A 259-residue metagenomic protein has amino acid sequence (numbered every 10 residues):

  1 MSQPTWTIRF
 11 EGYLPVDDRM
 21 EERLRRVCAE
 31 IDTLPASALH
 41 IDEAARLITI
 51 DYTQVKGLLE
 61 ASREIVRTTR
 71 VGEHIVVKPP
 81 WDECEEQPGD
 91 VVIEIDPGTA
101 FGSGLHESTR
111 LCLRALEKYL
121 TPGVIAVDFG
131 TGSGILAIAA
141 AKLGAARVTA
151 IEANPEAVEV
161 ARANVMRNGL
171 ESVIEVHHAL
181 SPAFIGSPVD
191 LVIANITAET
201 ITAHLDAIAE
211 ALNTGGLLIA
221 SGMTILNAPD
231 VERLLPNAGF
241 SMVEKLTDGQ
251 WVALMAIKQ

Functional and structural regions predicted by a protein language model:
M1-E86: N-terminal auxiliary segments of SAM/dcSAM-dependent transferases
I93-E94, V127: Conserved beta-strand elements of the Class I
T99, S103-P188: Conserved SAM/SAH cofactor-binding pocket of Class I
E156-V160, T200, N227: Conserved short alpha-helix immediately C-terminal to the canonical SAM/SAH-binding motif I of Rossmann-like
V192-I193: Hydrophobic beta-strand segment of the Class I
T202-L217: A short glycine-rich, Lys/Arg-flanked "PGG" loop and its adjoining helix->strand segment in the class I
S221-I225: Short strand-turn motif at the edge of the Rossmann-like AdoMet-binding core
S241-Q259: Core SAM-dependent methyltransferase catalytic element
